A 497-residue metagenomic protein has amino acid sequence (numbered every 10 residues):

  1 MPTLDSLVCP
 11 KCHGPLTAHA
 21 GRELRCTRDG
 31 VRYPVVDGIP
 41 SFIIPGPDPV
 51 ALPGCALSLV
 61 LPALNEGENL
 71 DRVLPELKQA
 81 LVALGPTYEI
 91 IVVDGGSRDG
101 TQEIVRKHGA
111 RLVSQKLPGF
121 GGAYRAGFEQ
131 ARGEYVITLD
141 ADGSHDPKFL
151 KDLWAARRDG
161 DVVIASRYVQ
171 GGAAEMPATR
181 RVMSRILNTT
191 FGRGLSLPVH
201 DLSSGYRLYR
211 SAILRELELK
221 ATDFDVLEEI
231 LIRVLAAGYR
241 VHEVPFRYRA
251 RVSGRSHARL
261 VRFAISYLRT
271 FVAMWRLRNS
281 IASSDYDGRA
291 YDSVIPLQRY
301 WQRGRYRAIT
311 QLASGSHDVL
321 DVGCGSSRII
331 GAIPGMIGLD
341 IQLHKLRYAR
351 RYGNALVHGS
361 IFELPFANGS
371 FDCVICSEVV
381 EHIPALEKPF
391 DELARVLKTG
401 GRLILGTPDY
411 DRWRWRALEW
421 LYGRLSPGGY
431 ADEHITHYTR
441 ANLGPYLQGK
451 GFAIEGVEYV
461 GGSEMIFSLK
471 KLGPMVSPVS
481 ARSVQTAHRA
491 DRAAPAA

Functional and structural regions predicted by a protein language model:
M1-P10, G21-A51, W275-A367, C373 (+5 more regions): Conserved N-terminal segment of class I S-adenosyl-L-methionine
S41-E76: N-proximal low-complexity "stem/linker" segments adjacent to membrane-targeting elements
D48-L57, G194-L197, L219-P296, L403 (+1 more regions): Hydrophobic helical membrane-anchoring modules
E76-P86: Short, acidic, metal-binding catalytic loop of nucleotide-sugar glycosyltransferases
D94-Q102: A conserved acidic beta->alpha catalytic loop
Q115-Q130, Y135-T138, S144-F224, R251-V261 (+4 more regions): Acceptor/aglycone-binding surface of glycosyltransferases and processive sugar-polymer synthases
C376-V379: A short beta-strand submotif of the Rossmann-like class I SAM-dependent methyltransferase core that lines
E387-T399: A short glycine-rich, Lys/Arg-flanked "PGG" loop and its adjoining helix->strand segment in the class I
